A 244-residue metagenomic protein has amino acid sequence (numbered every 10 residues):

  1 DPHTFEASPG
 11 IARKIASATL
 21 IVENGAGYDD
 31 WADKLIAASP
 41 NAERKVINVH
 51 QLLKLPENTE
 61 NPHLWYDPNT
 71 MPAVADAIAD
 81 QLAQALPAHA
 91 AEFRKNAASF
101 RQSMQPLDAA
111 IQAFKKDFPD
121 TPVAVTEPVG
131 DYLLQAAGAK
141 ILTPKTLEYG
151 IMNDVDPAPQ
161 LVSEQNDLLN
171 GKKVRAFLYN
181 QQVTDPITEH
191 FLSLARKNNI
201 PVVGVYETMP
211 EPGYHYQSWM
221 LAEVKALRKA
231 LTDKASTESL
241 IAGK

Functional and structural regions predicted by a protein language model:
D1-K244: Extracytoplasmic metal-acquisition and chelation regions
